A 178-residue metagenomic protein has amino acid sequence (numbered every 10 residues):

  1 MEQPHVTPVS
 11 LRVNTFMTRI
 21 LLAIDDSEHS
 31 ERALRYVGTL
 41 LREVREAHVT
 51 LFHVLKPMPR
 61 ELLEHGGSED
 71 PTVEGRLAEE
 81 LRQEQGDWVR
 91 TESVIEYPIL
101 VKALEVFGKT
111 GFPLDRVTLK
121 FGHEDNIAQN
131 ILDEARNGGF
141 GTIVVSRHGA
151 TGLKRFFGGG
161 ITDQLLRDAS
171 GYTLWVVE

Functional and structural regions predicted by a protein language model:
M1-S10, H29, L132-E178: Gly/Ser-rich helix-loop-strand patches that form or flank binding pockets for ribonucleotide-derived cofactors
E2-T15, R90, V94, P98-I143: Structural beta-alpha unit
H5, V9-E84, R116: Small/aliphatic-rich secondary-structure junction motif
A23-I24, K120-F121, S146: Active-site-adjacent beta-strand anchor residues
F52-V54, K120-G122, V177: Conserved beta-strand termini and adjacent loop/short-helix elements that scaffold enzyme active sites in alpha/beta
M58-P59, E124, G152: Generic structural signal for helix capping and beta-alpha/helix-loop junctions
